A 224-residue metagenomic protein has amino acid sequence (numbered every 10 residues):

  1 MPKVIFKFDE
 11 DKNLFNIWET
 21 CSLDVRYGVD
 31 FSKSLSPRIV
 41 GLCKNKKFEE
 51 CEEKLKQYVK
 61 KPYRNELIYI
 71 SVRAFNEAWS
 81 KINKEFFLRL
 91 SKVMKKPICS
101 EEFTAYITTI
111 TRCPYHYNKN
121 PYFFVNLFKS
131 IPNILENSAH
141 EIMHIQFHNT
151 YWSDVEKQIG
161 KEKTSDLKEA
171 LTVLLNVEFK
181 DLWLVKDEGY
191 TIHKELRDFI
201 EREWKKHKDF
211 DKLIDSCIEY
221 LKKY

Functional and structural regions predicted by a protein language model:
M1-A78: N-terminal low-structure segments adjacent to metalloprotease catalytic domains across cellular compartments
P2-L14, L23, Y151, Q158-F199: Post-HExxH zinc-binding segment in Zn-dependent metallohydrolases
Y58-N118, E178-V185: Auxiliary, metal-adjacent structural segments of Zn-dependent hydrolase domains
I82, L135, K168: Hydrophobic (often cysteine-bearing) scaffold residues that line and stabilize catalytic clefts of nucleotide/cofactor
F123-S138: Short pre-active-site segment immediately N-terminal to the catalytic Zn-binding motif
E136-W152: Active-site recognition of the HExxH zinc-binding catalytic motif
D181-Y224: Long, well-structured alpha-helical subdomains associated with metal-dependent extracellular/ecto-lumenal hydrolases
